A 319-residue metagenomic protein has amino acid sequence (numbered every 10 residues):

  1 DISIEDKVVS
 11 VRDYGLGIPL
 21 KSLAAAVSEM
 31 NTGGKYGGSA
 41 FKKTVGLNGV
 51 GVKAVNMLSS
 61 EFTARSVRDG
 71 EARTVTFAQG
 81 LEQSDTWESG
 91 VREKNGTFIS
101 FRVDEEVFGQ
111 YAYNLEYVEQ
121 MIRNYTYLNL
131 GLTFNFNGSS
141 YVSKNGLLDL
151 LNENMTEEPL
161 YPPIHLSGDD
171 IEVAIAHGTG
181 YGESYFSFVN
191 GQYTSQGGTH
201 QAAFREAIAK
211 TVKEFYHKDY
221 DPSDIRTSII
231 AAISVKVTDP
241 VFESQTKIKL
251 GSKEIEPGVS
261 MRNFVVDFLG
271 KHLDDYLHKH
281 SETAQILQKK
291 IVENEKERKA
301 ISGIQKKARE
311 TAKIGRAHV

Functional and structural regions predicted by a protein language model:
D1-Y14, Y36-G37, K43-T44, G49 (+2 more regions): GHKL-family ATPase ATP-binding module
I18-G33: Short conserved segment of the HATPase_c
